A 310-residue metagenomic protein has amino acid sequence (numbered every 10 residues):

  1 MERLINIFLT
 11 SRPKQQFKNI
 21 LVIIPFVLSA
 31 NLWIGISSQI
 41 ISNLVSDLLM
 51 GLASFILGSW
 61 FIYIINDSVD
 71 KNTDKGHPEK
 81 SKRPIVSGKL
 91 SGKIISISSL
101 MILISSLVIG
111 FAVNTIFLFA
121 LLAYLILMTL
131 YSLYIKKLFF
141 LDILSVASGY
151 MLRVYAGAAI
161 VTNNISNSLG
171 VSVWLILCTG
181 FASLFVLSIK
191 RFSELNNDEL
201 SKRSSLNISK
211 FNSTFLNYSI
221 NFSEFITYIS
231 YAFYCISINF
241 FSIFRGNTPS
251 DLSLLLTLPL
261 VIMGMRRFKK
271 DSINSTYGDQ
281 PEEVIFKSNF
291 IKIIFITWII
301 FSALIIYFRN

Functional and structural regions predicted by a protein language model:
M1-P78, K89-S96, M101: Topogenic membrane-insertion module of multi-pass membrane proteins
E2-F8, P13-Q16, M151, A156-N310: C-terminal membrane-associated helical module and adjoining short loops/tails
I23-I24, L49-W60, I97-V108, L122 (+7 more regions): Generic alpha-helical transmembrane segments of integral inner-membrane proteins, especially permease/transport modules
S54-V86, L141, F185, I189-N196 (+1 more regions): Acidic (Asp/Glu-rich) catalytic motifs at the cytosolic membrane interface
K71, G76-L121, L169, V173-L184 (+2 more regions): Multi-pass membrane catalytic core of lipid/isoprenoid biosynthesis enzymes
I95-K136, I229-I262, R266: Transmembrane helix-loop-helix
F111-N114, S132-L141, A158-L169: Membrane-interface helix caps and helix-loop-helix hairpins in membrane proteins
F139-G149: Cytoplasmic-side transmembrane-helix entry/capping segments in multi-pass membrane proteins
